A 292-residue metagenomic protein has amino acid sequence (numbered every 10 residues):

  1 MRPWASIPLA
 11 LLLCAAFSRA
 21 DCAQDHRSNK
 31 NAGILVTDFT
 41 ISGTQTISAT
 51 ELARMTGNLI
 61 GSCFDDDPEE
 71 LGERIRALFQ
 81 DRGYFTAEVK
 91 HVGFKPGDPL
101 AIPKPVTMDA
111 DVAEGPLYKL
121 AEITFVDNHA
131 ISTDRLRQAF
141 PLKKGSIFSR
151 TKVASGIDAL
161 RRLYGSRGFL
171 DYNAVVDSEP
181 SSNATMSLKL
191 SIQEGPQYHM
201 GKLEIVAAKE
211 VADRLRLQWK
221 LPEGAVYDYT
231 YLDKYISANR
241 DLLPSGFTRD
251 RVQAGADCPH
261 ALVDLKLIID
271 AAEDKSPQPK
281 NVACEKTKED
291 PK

Functional and structural regions predicted by a protein language model:
M1-A5: Positively charged n-region of N-terminal signal peptides that target proteins for export
I7-A16: Bacterial N-terminal signal peptides
D21-K292: Interaction-mediating elements
